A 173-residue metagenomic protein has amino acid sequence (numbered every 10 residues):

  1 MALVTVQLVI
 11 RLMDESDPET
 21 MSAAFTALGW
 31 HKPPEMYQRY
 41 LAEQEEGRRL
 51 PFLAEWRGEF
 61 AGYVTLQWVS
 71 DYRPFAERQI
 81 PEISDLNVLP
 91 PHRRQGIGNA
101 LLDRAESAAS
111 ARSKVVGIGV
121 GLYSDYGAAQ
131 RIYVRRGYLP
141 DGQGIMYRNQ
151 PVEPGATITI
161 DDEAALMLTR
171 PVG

Functional and structural regions predicted by a protein language model:
M1-V6: Basic/polar N-terminal segments that are highly enriched at the extreme N-terminus, encompassing both cleavable
L8, E15-E19, A23-D85, L89-P90 (+3 more regions): Acetyl-CoA-dependent GNAT
R49, D161-M167: Short hydrophobic/aromatic beta-strand or adjacent loop that forms the aromatic wall/cage of a ligand/substrate-binding
L86-R93, G121-Y123: A short, internal acetyl-CoA/4′-phosphopantetheine-binding micro-motif in the GNAT/acyltransferase core
G96: Conserved G/P- and acidic residue-centered "switch" motifs that form tight phosphate/ATP-binding loops in soluble
N99, Y123-A156, D161: Conserved active-site alpha-helix within GNAT-family acetyltransferase domains
A109-L122: Conserved GNAT acetyl-CoA-binding A-motif
P151, E163, P171-G173: Acyl-donor (CoA/ACP) binding surface of acyl/acetyltransferases
